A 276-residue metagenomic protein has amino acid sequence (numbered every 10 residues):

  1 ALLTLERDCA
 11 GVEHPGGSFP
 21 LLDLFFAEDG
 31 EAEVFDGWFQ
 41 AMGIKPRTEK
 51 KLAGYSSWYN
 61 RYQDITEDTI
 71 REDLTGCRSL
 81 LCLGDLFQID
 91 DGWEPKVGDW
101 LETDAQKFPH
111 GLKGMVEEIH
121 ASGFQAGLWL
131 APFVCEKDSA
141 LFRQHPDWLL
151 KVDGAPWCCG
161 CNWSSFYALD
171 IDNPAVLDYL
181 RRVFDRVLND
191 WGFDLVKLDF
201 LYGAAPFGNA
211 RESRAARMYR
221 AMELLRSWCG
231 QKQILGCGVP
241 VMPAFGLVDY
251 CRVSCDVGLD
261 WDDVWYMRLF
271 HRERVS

Functional and structural regions predicted by a protein language model:
A1-D85: Carbohydrate-recognition beta-sandwich/jelly-roll modules in extracellular/periplasmic carbohydrate-active proteins
E6-R7, D36, L81-C82, E94-P95 (+5 more regions): Mature catalytic domains of secreted/periplasmic carbohydrate-active enzymes
G16, L80-C82, A121-G123, S227-K232: Structural alpha-beta junctions
G16-G30, R61-I70, W129-E136, A168-V176 (+1 more regions): Short charge-dense sequence patches
G30-E33, K107-G111, G230: Glycine-centered helix-coil hinge/cap
Y55, Y59-D185, N189-F207: Aromatic-lined carbohydrate-binding/catalytic grooves of carbohydrate-active enzymes
L112-I119, R214-K232: Alpha-helix-loop-beta-strand connector modules within alpha/beta enzyme cores
L141-D178, R182, E223-S276: Glycan-recognition surfaces
